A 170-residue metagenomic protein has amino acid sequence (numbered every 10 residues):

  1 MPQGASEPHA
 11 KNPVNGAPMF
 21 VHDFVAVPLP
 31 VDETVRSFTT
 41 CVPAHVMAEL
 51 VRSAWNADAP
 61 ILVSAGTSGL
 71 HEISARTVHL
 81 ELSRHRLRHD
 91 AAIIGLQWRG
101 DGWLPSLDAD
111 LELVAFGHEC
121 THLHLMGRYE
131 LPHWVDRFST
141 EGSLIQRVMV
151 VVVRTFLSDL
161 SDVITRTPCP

Functional and structural regions predicted by a protein language model:
M1-L70: Hydrophobic ligand-binding cavity/cleft-lining segments
E7, L157-P170: Short, highly charged C-terminal tails/helix-capping segments
G16-M19, D90, P105, E119: Residue-level preference for beta-strand/loop junctions
F20-H22, A75-H79, P105-D110: Short, surface-exposed coil-to-beta transition loops
P28-D32, S83-D90, E112-H122: A short, structured loop/turn motif at beta-sheet edges
S37, A59-P60, S106-A109, I145-V151 (+2 more regions): Catalytic cores of nucleotide-enabled group-transfer and carboxylate-activating enzymes in metabolic and assembly-line
D90-Q97: Short Pro/Gly-enriched beta-strand edge/turn motifs at strand-loop
Q97-V151: Beta-strand/loop substructures that line and gate deep hydrophobic ligand-binding cavities in soluble
